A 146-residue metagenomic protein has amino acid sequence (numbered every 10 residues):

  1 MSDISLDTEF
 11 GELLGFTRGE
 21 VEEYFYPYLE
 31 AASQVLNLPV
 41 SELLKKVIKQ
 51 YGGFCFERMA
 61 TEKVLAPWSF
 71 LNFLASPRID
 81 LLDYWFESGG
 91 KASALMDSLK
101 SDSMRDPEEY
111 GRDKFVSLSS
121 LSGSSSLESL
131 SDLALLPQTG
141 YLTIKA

Functional and structural regions predicted by a protein language model:
M1-A146: Phosphate-binding site recognition
